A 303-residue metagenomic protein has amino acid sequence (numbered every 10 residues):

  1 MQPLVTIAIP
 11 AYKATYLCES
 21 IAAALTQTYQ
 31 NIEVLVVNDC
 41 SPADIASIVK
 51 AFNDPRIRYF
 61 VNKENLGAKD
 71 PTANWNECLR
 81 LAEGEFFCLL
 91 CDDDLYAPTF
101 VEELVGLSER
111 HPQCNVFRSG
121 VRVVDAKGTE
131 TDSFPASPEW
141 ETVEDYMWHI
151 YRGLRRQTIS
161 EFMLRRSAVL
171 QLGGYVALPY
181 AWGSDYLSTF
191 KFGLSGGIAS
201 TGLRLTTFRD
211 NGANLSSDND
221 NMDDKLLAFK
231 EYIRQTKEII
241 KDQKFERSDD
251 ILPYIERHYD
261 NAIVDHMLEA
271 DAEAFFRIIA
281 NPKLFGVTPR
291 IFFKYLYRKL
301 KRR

Functional and structural regions predicted by a protein language model:
I7, W140-D224: Conserved nucleotide-sugar donor-binding catalytic segment
K13-T26: Short, well-formed alpha-helical segments that are part of the catalytic scaffolds of diverse glycosyltransferases
A23-E64: Acidic donor-binding segment of Leloir-type glycosyltransferases
K63-A82: Glycine-rich, basic loop-to-helix element that forms the pyrophosphate-binding segment of sugar-nucleotide handling
F87: Short aromatic/hydrophobic "clamp" motif used to bind/position activated sugar donors
D92-L95, G120: The conserved acidic donor/metal-binding loop of glycosyltransferases
T99-S133: Conserved donor NDP-sugar-binding/catalytic core segment of glycosyltransferases
D260-R303: Membrane-interface aromatic/basic loop that binds lipid-linked glycans or pyrophosphate carriers, typified by
